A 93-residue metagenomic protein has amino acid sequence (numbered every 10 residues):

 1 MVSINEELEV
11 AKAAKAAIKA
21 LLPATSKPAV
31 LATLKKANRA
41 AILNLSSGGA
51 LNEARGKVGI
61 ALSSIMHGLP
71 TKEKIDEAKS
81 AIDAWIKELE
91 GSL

Functional and structural regions predicted by a protein language model:
M1-A32: Short terminal alpha-helical segments
V2, T25, L45-S46, L62-S63 (+1 more regions): Intrinsically disordered, low-complexity segments enriched in Ser/Pro/Gly/Ala and basic residues
E9-A17, K36, E53, K57 (+3 more regions): Charged, amphipathic alpha-helical oligomerization/scaffolding segments
K19-L31, I42-N52, M66-I75: Charged, low-complexity interaction regions
L22-P23, G49, G59, I82 (+1 more regions): Short, flexible coil/linker elements and helix-boundary hinge sites characteristic of intrinsically disordered
S63-L93: Amphipathic alpha-helical binding modules
